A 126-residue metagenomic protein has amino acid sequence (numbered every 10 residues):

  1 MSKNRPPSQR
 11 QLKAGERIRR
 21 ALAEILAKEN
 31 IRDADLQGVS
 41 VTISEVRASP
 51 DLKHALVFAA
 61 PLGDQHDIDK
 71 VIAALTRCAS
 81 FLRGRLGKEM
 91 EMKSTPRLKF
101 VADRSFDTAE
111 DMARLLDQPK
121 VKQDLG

Functional and structural regions predicted by a protein language model:
M1-H54, A60-G126: Charge-rich, low-complexity N-terminal segments
